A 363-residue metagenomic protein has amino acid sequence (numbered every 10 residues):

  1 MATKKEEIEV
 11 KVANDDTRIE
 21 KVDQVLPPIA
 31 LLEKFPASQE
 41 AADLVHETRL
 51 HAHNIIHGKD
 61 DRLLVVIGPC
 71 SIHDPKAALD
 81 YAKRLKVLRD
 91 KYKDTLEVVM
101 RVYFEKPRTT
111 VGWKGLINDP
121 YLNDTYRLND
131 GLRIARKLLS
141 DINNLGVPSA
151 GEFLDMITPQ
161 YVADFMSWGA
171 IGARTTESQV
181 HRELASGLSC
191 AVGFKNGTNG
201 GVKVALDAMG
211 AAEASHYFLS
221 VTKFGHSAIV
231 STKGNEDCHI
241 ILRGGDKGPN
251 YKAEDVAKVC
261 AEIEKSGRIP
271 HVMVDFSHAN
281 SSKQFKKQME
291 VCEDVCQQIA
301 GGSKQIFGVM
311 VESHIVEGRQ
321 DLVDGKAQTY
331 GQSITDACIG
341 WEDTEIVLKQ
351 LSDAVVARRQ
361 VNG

Functional and structural regions predicted by a protein language model:
A2, E9-D16, A82, T95-Y251 (+9 more regions): Active-site-facing alpha/beta catalytic cores
T17-I56: N- or domain-start disorder-to-order transition segments that initiate the globular core
L64-A77, D336: Conserved phosphate/anionic-ligand binding catalytic regions in large, soluble enzymes, centered on
G68, V274, G340: Conserved, mostly hydrophobic/aromatic
K86-V87: N-terminal intrinsically disordered, cationic/polar leader segments that include organellar targeting peptides
R243-G245, N250, K258-M273: A contiguous, surface-oriented mixed alpha/beta subdomain in the mid-to-C-terminal portion of proteins that forms
H314-R359: Internal helix-turn-beta structural module
